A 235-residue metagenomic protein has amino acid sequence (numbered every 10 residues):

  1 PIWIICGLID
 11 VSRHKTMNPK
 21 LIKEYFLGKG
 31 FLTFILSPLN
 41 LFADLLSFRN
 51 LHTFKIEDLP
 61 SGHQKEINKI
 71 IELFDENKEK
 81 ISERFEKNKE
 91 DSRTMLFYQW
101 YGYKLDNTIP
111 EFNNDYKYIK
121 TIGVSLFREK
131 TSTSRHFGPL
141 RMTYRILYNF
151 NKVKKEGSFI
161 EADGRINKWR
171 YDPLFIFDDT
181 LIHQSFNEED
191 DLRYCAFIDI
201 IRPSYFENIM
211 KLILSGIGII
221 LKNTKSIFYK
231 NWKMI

Functional and structural regions predicted by a protein language model:
I2-F112: Non-heme Fe(II)/2-oxoglutarate
N88-S92, D115, K230-I235: Intrinsically disordered, low-complexity Ser/Thr/Pro/Gly-rich regulatory segments
E111-E129, M142: A short glycine-rich, His/Asp/Glu-containing loop-to-beta-strand
L126-R128, P139-K155: Short, conserved beta-strand element in jelly-roll/cupin
T133-H136, F159, F177, H183-E189: Short beta-strand His + acidic residue motifs that chelate non-heme Fe in jelly-roll/DSBH and cupin folds
R145-F150, L174-I176, D190-E207: A short hydrophobic beta-strand segment most commonly corresponding to one strand of the jelly-roll/cupin
D163-I176: Short acidic-glycine-tyrosine-enriched beta hairpin
I198, R202-I235: Long, compositionally biased interface segments
